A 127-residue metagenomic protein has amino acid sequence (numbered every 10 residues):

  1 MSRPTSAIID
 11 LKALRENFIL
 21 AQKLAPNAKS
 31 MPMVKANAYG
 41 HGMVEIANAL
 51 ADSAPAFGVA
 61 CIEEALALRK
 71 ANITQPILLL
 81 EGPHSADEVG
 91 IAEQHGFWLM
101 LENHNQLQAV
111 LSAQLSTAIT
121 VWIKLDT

Functional and structural regions predicted by a protein language model:
M1-S2: Gly-rich Lys/Arg/Thr-decorated short loops/hinges at beta-loop-alpha junctions or inter-strand turns that position
T5-I9, A13-E16, A28-T127: Active-site-proximal beta-alpha core segment in soluble small-molecule metabolic enzymes
L24: Conserved PLP-enzyme active-site core in the AAT-like
